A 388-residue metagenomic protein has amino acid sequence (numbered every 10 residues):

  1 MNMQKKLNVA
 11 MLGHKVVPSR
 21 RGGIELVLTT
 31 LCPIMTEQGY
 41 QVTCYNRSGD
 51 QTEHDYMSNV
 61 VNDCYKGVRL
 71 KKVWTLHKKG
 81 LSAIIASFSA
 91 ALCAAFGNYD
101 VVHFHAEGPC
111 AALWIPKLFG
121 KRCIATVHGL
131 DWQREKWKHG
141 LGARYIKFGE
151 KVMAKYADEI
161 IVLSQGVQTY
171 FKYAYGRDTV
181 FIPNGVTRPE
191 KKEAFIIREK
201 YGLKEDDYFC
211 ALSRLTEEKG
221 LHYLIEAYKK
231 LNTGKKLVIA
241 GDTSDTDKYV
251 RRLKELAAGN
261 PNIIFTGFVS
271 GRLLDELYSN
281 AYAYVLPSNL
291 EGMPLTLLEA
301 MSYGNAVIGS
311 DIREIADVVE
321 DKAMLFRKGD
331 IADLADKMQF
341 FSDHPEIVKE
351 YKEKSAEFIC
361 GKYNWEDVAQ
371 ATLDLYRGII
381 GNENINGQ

Functional and structural regions predicted by a protein language model:
A10, I161, G202-N232, V238: Conserved donor-binding/catalytic core segment of Leloir-type glycosyltransferases
L92-A95, L118, G142-I160: Membrane-proximal helix-turn-helix segments that form the acceptor-binding/catalytic region of lipid-linked
F104-P109, V127: Short His-centered aromatic/hydrophobic patch
V250-R272: Nucleotide-activated donor-binding/catalytic signature segment of Leloir-type glycosyltransferases, i.e., the conserved
F268-V269, E276-A281: Short alpha-helical donor nucleotide-sugar binding micro-motif in glycosyltransferases
N289: Aromatic "clamp/platform" in nucleotide-sugar-dependent glycosyltransferases that forms part of the donor/acceptor
A306-G309: Short hydrophobic beta-strand element within catalytic cores of glycosyltransferases and related nucleotide-activated
M324-A332, F340-E346: Conserved acidic donor-binding segment of nucleotide-sugar-dependent glycosyltransferases
